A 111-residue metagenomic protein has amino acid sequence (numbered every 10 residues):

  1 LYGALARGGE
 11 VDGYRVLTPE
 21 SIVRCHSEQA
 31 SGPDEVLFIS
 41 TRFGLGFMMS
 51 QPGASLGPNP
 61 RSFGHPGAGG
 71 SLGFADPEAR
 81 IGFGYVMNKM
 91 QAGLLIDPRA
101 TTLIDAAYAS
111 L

Functional and structural regions predicted by a protein language model:
Y2-L111: Catalytic loop of the DD-peptidase/beta-lactamase superfamily, centered on the K-T-G motif and neighboring
